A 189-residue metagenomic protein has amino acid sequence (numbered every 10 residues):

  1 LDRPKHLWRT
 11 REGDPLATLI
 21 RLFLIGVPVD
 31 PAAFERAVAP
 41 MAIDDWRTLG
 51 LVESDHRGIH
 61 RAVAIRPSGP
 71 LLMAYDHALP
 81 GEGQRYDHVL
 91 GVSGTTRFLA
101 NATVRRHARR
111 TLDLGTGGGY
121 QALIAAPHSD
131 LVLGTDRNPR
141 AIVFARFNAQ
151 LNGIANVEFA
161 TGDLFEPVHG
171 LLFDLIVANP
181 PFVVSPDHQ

Functional and structural regions predicted by a protein language model:
L1-G81: N-terminal auxiliary segments of SAM/dcSAM-dependent transferases
F34, L99, N179: Residue-level signal for inorganic ion chemistry
M41, Y120, P139-R140: Short alpha-helical
E53-T111, T116-I124: SAM-dependent Rossmann-like transferase core, predominantly class I methyltransferases with a strong bias toward
R85-T95, R105-H107, R137-Q189: S-adenosylmethionine
L131-D136: Conserved SAM-binding motif I beta-strand of class I
